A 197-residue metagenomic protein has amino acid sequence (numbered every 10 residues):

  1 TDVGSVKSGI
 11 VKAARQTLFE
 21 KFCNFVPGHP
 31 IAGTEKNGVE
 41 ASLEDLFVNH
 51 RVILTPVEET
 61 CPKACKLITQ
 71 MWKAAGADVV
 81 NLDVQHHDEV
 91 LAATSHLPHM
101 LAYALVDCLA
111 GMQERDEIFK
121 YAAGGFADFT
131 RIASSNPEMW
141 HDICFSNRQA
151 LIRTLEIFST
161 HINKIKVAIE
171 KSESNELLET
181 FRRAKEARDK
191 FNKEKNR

Functional and structural regions predicted by a protein language model:
T1-E40: Rossmann-like NAD(P)(H) cofactor-binding subdomain of soluble oxidoreductases
K7, E35, T60-C61, L151: Alpha-helix N-cap/loop-to-helix initiation residues
V11-K12, N37, P62-K66, L155: Conserved strand-to-helix beginnings and helix N-cap segments that scaffold or border functional pockets
A41-L46, H141-D142: Short, flexible, solvent-exposed loop/turn segments with mixed acidic/basic and small polar residues
E44-R131: Internal alpha-helical scaffold of NAD(P)-dependent oxidoreductase catalytic cores
R115-A184: Interdomain hinge/lid region at the active-site interface of Rossmann-like NAD(P)-dependent oxidoreductases
T180-R197: Rossmann-like nucleotide/phosphate-binding core characteristic of flavoprotein oxidoreductases
